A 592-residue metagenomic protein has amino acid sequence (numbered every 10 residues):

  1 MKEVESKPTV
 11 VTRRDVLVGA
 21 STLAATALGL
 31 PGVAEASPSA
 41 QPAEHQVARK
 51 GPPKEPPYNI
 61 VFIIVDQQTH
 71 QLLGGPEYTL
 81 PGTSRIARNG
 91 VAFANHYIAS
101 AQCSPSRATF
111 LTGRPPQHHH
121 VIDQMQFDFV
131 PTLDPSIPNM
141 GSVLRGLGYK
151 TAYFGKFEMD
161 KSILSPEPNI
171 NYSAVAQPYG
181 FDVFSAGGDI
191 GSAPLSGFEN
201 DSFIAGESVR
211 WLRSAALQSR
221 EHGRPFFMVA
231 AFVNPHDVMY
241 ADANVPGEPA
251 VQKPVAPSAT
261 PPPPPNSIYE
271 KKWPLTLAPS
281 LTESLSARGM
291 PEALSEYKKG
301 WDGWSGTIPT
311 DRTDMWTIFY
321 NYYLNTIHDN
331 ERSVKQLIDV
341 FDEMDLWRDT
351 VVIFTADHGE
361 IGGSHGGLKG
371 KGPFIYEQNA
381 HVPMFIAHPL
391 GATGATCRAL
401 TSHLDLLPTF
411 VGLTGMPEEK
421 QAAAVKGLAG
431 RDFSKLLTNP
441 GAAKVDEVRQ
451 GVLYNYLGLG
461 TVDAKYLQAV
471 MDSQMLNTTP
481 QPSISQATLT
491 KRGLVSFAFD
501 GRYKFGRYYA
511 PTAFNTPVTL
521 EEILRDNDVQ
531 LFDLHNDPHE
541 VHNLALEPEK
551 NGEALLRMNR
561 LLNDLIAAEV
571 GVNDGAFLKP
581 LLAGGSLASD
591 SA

Functional and structural regions predicted by a protein language model:
M1-V11: N-terminal secretory signal peptides
T12-L28: N-terminal export leaders
E44-A94, S100-A101, A243, N527 (+1 more regions): Active-site-proximal N-terminal segment of extracellular/periplasmic enzymes that hydrolyze or transfer
P52-P56, Q67-P76, R220, F232-D349 (+3 more regions): Active-site-proximal cap/lid insertion segments
Q71, G75-R107, G113-R114, H118 (+2 more regions): Short, structured active-site-proximal loop/turn typified by the sulfatase FGly-forming signature C/S-X-P-X-R
T109-F226, V233-V255, L453: Catalytic-site neighborhoods of secreted/periplasmic enzymes that process anionic sulfate/phosphate groups
L111, H118, D182-S192, I338-D339 (+4 more regions): Substrate-binding rim/cap in mid-to-C-terminal beta-strand-loop elements of soluble/periplasmic
M159, V245-G247, Y376-Q378, N455-A545 (+2 more regions): C-terminal, low-complexity/hydrophilic appendages and adjacent surface loops of extracellular/periplasmic anionic
